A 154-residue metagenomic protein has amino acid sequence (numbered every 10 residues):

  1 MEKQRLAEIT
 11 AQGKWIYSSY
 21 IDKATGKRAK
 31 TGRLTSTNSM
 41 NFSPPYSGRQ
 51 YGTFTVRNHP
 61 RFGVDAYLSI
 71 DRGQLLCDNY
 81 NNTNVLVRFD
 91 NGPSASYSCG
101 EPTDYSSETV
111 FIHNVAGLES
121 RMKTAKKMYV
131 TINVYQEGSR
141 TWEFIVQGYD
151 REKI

Functional and structural regions predicted by a protein language model:
M1-I154: A generic "folded-domain core" signal
